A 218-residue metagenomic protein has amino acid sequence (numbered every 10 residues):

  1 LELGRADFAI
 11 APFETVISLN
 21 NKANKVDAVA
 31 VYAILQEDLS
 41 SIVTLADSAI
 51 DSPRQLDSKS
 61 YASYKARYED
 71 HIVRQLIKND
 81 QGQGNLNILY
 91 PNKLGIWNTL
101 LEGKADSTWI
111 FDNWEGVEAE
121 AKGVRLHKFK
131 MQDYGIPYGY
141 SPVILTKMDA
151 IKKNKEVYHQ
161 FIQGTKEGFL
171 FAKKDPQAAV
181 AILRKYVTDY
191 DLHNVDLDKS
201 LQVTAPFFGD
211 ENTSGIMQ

Functional and structural regions predicted by a protein language model:
L1-E102, D106-I110, F129, Y138: Short, glycine-/small- and polar/acidic-enriched structural segments that line small-molecule recognition paths
A11, F111, T146, K153: A conserved hydrophobic position in a structured secondary element of the catalytic/binding core that shapes
A23, I77-D80, G123, P176 (+1 more regions): Active-site catalytic pocket residues across diverse enzymes, especially alpha/beta-hydrolases
I34-T44, V124-I151, Y158, I162 (+1 more regions): Periplasmic-binding protein-like
I50, G82-Q83, V124, D189-L192: Helix N-cap/coil-helix junction residues
A119: Extracellular glycan-interaction surfaces
K153-Q218: Secondary-structure end/capping motifs
